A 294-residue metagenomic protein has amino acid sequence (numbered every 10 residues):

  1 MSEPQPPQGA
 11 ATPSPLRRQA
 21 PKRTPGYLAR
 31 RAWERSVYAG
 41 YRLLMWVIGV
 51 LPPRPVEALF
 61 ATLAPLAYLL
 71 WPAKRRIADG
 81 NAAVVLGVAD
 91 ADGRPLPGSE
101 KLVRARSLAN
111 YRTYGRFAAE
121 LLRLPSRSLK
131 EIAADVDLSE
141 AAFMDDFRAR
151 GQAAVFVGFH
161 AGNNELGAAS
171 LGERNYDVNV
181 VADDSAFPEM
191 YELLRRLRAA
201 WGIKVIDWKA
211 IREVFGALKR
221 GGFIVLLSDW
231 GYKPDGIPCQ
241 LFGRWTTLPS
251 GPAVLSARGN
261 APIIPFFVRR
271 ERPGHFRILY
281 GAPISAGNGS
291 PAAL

Functional and structural regions predicted by a protein language model:
S2-R17, A32, L51, L70 (+6 more regions): Non-catalytic C-terminal accessory region of glycerolipid acyltransferases and related lyso-lipid remodeling enzymes
S2-V155, L193-R196, A200: Membrane-anchoring hydrophobic helices of lipid-metabolizing enzymes
V37, W71, H160, F187 (+1 more regions): Charged, low-complexity surface patches
R75-I77, D183-P188, T246-P249: Active-site metal-coordination segments of metallo-dependent hydrolases
G80-N81, V180, E271-R272: Short, intrinsically disordered/low-complexity patches at protein termini and at juxtamembrane boundaries
A109, T113-R116, L121, R150-K209 (+2 more regions): Catalytic core of membrane glycerolipid acyltransferases/transacylases, capturing the structured, soluble-facing
S128, E140, D184-P188, A210 (+2 more regions): Intrinsic-disorder/low-complexity, polar/charged segments
A133, D137-S139, G162-G167, P238-G243 (+2 more regions): Generic, ordered loop/turn and secondary-structure boundary motif
